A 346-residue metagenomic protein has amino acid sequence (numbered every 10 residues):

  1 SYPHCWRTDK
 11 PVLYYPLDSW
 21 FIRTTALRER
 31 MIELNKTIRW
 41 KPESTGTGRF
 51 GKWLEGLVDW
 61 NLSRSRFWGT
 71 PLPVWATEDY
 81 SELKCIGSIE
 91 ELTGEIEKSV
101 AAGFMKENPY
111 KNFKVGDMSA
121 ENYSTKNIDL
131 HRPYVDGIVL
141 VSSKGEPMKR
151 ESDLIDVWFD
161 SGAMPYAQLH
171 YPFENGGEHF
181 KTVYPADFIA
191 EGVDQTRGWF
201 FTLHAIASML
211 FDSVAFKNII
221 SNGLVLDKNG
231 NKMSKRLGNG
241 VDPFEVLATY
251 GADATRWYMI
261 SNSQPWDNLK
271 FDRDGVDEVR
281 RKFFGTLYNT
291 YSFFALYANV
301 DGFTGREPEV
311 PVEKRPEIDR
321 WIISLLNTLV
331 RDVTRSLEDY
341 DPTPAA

Functional and structural regions predicted by a protein language model:
S1-M118, L130, W199-F200, N231 (+3 more regions): Residue patterns forming the tRNA-binding/recognition surfaces of aminoacyl-tRNA synthetases and related DALR
T25, R66-W68, A76-E78, E95-I96 (+2 more regions): Alpha-helical recognition segments enriched in aromatics with Gly/Pro capping that present substrate-recognition
P42-E43, P185, E313-P316: Generic structural signal for alpha-helix starts
T70, I219, A295-V310: Short, glycine/acidic-rich hinge or "gate" loops at secondary-structure transitions that mediate conformational
S208-M209, L296, R335: A generic secondary-structure boundary signal that marks alpha-helix termini
L226, P265, K270-R273, G305-V312: Membrane-interfacial helix termini and the short, flexible loops that connect transmembrane helices in multi-pass
G302-I318, I322, L326-L329: Flexible, P/S/T/G-rich "lid" or insertion loops adjacent to the active sites of thioester-utilizing
